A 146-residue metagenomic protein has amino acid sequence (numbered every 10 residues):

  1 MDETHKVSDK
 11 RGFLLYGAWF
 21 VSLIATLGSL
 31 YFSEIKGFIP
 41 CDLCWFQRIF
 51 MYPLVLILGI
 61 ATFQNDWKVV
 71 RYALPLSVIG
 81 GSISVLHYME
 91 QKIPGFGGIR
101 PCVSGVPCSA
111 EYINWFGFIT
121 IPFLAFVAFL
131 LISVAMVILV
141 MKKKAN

Functional and structural regions predicted by a protein language model:
M1-L43, M51-L58, T62-N146: Secretory/periplasmic and organellar redox-cofactor proteins
Q47: Cys/His-rich metal-chelating microdomains
